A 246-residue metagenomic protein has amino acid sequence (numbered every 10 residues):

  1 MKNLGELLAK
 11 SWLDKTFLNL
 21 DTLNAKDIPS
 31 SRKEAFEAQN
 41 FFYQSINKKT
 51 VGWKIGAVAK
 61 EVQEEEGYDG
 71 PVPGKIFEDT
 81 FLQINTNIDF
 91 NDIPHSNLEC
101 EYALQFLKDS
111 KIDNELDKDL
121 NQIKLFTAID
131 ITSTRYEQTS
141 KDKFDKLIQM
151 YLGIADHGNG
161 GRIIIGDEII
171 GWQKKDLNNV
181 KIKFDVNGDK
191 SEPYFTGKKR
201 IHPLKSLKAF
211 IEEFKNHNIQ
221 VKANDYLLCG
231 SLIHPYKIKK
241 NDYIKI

Functional and structural regions predicted by a protein language model:
K2-H202, K239, Y243: Catalytic-core "active-site belt" of small-molecule-metabolizing enzymes, emphasizing His/Asp/Glu-rich regions
F195-L207, E212-K240: Accessory, usually C-terminal, subdomains that scaffold auxiliary metal cofactors
